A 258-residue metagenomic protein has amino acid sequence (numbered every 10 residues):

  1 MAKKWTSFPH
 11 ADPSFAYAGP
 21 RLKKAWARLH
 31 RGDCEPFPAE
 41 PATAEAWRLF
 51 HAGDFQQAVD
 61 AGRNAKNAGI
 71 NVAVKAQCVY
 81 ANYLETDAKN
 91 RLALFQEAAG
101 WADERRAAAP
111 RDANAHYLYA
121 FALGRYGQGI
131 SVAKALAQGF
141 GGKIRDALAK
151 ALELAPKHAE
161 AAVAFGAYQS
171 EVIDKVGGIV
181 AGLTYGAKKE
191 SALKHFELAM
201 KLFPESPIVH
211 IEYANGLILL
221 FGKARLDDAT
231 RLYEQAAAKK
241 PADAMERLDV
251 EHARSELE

Functional and structural regions predicted by a protein language model:
M1-A155, E160, L193-H195, L202 (+2 more regions): N-terminal alpha-helical interaction modules that lie
Y117-L118, V163-A164, I211-E212: Conserved alpha-helical positions within TPR/SEL1-like repeat arrays
K157-P204: Alpha-helical adaptor scaffolds
H210-G216, L220, E234: C-terminal interaction module
